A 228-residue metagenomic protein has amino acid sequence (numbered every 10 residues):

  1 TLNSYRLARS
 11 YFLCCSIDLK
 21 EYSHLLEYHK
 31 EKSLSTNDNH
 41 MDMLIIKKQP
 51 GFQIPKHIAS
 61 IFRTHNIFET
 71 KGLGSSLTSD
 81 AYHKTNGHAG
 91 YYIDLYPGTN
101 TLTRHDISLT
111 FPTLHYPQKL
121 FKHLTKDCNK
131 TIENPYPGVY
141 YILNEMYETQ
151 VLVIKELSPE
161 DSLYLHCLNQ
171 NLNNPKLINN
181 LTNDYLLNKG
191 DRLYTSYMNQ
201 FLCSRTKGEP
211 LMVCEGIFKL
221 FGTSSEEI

Functional and structural regions predicted by a protein language model:
T1-E227: Elongated, amphipathic alpha-helical interaction scaffolds
